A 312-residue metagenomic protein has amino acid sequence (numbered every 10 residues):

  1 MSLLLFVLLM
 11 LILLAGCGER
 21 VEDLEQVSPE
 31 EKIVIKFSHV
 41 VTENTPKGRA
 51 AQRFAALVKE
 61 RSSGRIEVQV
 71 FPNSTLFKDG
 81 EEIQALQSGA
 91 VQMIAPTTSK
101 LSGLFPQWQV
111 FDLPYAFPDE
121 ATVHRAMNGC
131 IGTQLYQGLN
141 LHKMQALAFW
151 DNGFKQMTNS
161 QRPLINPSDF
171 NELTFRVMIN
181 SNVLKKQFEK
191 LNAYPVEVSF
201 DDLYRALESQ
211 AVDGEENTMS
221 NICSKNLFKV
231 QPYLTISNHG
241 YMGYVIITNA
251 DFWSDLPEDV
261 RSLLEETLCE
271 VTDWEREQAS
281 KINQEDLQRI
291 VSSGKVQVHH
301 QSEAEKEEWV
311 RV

Functional and structural regions predicted by a protein language model:
M1-L4: Bacterial N-terminal signal peptides that target proteins for export
C17-T122, I131, L141-V312: N-terminal secretory/targeting leader peptides
Q134: Alpha-helical scaffold segments in soluble metabolic enzymes
Q137-L139: Short alpha-helical transmembrane interface motifs in multi-pass membrane proteins
